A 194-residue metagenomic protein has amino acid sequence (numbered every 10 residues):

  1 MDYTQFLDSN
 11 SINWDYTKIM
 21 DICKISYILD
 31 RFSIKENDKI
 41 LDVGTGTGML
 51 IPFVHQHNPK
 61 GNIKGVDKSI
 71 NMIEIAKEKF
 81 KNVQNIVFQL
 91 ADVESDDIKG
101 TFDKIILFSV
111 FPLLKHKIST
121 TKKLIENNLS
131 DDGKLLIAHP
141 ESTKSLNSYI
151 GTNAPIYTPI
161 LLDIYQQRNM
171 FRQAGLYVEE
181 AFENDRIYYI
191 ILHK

Functional and structural regions predicted by a protein language model:
M1-S33, T143: Conserved class I S-adenosyl-L-methionine
T47-E94: Class I SAM-dependent methyltransferase SAM/SAH-binding core
D97-I105: A short acidic, Gly/Pro-enriched loop at the edge of an enzyme's catalytic core that lines a small-molecule cofactor
K104-K117: A short SAM/SAH-binding and catalytic strip from SAM-dependent methyltransferases
S119-D131: A short glycine-rich, Lys/Arg-flanked "PGG" loop and its adjoining helix->strand segment in the class I
D132-H139: Conserved beta-strand signature within the Rossmann-like core of class I S-adenosyl-L-methionine
E141-Y157: Short, glycine-/aromatic-enriched active-site segment of Class I SAM-dependent methyltransferases
P159-A174: Short alpha-helix
